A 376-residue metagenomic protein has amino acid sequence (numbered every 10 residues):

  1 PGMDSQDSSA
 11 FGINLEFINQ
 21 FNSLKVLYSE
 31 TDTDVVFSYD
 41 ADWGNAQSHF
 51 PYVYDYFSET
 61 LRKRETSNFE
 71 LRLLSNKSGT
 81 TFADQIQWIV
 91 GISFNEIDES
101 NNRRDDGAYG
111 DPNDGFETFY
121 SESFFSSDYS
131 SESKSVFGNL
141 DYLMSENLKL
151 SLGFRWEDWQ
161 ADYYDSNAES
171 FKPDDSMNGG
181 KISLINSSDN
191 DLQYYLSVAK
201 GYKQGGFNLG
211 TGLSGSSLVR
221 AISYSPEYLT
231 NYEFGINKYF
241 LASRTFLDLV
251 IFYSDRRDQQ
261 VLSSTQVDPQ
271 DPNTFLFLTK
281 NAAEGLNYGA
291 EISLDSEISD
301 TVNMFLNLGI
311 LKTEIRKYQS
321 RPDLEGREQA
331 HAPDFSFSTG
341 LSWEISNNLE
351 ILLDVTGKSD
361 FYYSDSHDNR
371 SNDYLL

Functional and structural regions predicted by a protein language model:
P1, F37-Y52, N101-G115, S166-D174 (+5 more regions): Flexible, surface-exposed loop regions and adjacent strand-edge segments of Gram-negative outer-membrane beta-barrel
P1-D4, D32-Y39, I97-R103, A108 (+9 more regions): Outer-membrane beta-barrel proteins
P1-W88, I92-E96, F246-D248: Outer-membrane beta-barrel domain signature, strongest for Gram-negative TonB-dependent receptors and also present
G2-D7, E59-E65, S126-E132, A168-S176 (+4 more regions): Replace "Gram-negative outer membrane beta-barrel proteins" with "bacterial and organellar outer membrane beta-barrel
N14-I18, S23-S29, D34-A41, S187 (+7 more regions): Membrane-embedded beta-barrel scaffold of Gram-negative outer-membrane proteins
S58-T80, Q85-V90, L196, Y232 (+1 more regions): Conserved C-terminal beta-signal and adjacent last beta-strands/turns of outer-membrane beta-barrel proteins
L73-N76, Q85-I89, S93-N95, S127-D255 (+3 more regions): Structural signature of Gram-negative outer-membrane beta-barrels, strongest in the C-terminal barrel of TonB-dependent
L74-N76, L143-L150, I251-D255, T274 (+1 more regions): Gram-negative outer-membrane beta-barrel transporters
